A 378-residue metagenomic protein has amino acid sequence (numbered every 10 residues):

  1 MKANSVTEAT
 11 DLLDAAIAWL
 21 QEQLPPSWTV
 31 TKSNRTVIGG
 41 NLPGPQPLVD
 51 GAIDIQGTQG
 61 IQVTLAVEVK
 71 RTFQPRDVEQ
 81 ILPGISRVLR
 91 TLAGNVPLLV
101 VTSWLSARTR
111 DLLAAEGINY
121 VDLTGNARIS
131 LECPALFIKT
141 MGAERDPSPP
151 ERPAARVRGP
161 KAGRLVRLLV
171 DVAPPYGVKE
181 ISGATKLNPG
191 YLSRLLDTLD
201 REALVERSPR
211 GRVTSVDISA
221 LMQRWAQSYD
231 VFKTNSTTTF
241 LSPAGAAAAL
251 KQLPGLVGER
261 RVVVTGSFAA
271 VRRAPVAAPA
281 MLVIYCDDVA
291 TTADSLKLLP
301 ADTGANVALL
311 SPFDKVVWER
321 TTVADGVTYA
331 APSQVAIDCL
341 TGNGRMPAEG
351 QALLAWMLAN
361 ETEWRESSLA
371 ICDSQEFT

Functional and structural regions predicted by a protein language model:
M1-G39: Acidic-basic catalytic patches of nuclease active cores, encompassing PD-(D/E)XK and other metal-cofactor nuclease
P45-R90, L99-V100, A336: Conserved catalytic cores of phosphodiester-cleaving nucleases, focusing on short active-site segments
L92-G117: Nucleic-acid nuclease catalytic cores
G117-I129: Charged, structured surface patches that assemble and position nucleic-acid processing machinery
F137-R164: Short alpha-helical segments that sit at the start of domains
A162-R224: Loop-centered beta-sheet repeat module
K233-K315: Short gly/ser-rich loop at a beta-strand->alpha-helix junction or flexible surface loop bordering the NTP-binding
T291-T378: Hydrophobic alpha-helical interaction segments
